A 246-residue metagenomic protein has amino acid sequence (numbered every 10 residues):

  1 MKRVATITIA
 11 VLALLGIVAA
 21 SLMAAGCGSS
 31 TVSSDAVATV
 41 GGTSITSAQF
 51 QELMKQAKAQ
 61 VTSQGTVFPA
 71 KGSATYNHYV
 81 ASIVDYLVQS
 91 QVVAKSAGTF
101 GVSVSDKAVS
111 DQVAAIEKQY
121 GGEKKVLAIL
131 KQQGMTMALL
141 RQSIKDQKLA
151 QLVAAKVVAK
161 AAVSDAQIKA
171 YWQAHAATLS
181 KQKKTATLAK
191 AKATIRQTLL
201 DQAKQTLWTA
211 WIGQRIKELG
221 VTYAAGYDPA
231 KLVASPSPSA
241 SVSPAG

Functional and structural regions predicted by a protein language model:
M1-T75, K190-G246: Short, low-structural-confidence N-terminal segments
K2-A10, S21-S34, T39-V40, G65 (+8 more regions): FKBP-type peptidyl-prolyl cis-trans isomerases
S29-I144: N-terminal targeting/tethering segments
S110, A114, E123-K124, Q142 (+4 more regions): Alpha-helix boundary/capping detector
Q132-L139, K156-L188, A203-Y223: Acidic/polar surface patches and capping/hinge elements
